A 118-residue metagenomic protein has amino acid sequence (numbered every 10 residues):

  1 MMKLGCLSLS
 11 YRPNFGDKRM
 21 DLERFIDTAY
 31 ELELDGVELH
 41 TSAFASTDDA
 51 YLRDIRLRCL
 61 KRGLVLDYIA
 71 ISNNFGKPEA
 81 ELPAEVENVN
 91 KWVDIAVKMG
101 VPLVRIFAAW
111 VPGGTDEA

Functional and structural regions predicted by a protein language model:
M1-L103: N-terminal pre-domain/capping segments
A96-E117: Active-site groove signature of glycoside hydrolases
